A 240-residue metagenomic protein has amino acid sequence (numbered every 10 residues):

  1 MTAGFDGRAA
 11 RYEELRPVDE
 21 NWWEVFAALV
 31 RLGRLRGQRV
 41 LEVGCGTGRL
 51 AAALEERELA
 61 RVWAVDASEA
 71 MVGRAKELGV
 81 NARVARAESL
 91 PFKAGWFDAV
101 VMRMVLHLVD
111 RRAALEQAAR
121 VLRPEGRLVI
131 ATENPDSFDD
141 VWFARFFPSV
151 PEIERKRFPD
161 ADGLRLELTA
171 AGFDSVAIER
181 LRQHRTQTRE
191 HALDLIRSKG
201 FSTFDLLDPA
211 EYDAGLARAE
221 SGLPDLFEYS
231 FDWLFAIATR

Functional and structural regions predicted by a protein language model:
M1-R36, R49-A53, M71, S137 (+1 more regions): Conserved class I S-adenosyl-L-methionine
L41-V43, T47-S89: Class I SAM-dependent methyltransferase SAM/SAH-binding core
T47, S175-R240: Conserved Class I S-adenosyl-L-methionine
E88-A99: A short acidic, Gly/Pro-enriched loop at the edge of an enzyme's catalytic core that lines a small-molecule cofactor
A99-R112: A short SAM/SAH-binding and catalytic strip from SAM-dependent methyltransferases
R112-R127: A short glycine-rich, Lys/Arg-flanked "PGG" loop and its adjoining helix->strand segment in the class I
V129-R157: Conserved class I S-adenosyl-L-methionine
R157-A171: Short alpha-helix
